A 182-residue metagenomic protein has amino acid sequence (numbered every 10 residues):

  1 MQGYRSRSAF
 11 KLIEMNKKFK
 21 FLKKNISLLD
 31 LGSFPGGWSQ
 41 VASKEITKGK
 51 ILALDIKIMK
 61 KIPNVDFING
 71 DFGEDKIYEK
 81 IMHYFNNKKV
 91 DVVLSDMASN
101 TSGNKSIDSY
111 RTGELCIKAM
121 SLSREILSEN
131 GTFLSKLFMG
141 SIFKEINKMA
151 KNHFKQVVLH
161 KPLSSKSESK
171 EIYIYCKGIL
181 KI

Functional and structural regions predicted by a protein language model:
M1-K24: Class I SAM-dependent methyltransferase Rossmann-like catalytic core, especially the SAM/SAH-binding loop
K23, I46-T47, I126-E129: Helix-to-beta-strand junctions that scaffold the AdoMet/dcAdoMet cofactor pocket in Class I SAM-dependent enzymes
K24-F34: Conserved class I S-adenosyl-L-methionine
S27, K50, N130-T132: Short glycine-centered segments of the SAM/dcSAM-binding site in methyltransferase folds
P35-T47: Conserved SAM-binding loop of SAM-dependent methyltransferases across substrates and taxa, primarily the Class I
I56-S102: S-adenosyl-L-methionine
R111-E129: A short glycine-rich, Lys/Arg-flanked "PGG" loop and its adjoining helix->strand segment in the class I
M139-I182: Class I S-adenosyl-L-methionine
